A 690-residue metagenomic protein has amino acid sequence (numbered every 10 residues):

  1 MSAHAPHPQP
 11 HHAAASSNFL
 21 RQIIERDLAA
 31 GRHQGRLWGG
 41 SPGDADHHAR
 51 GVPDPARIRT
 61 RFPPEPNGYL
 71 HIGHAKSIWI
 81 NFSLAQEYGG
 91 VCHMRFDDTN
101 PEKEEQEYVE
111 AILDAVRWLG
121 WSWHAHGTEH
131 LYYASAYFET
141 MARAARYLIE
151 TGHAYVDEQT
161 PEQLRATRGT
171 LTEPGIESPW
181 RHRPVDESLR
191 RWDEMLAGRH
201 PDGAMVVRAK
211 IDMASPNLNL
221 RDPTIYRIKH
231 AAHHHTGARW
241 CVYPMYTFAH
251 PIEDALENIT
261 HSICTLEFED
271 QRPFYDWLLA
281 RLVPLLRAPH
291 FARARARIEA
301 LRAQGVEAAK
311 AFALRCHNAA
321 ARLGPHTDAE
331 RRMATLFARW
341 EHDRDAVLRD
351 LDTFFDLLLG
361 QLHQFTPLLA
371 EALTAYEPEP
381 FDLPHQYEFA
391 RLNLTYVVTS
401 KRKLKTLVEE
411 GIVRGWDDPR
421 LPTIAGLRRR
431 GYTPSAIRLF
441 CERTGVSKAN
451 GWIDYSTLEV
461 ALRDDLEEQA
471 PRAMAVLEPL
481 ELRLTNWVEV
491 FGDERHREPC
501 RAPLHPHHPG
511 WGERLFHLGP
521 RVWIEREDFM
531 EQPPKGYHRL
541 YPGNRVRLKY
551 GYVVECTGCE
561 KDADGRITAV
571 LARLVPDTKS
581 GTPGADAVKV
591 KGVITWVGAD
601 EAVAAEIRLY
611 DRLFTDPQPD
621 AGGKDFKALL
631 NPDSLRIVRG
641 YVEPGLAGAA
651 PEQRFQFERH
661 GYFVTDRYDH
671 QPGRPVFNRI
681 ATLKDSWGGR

Functional and structural regions predicted by a protein language model:
S16-I24, H33-E110, A232-L266: N-terminal catalytic cores of NTP/NDP-binding nucleotidyl/phosphoryl-transfer enzymes
P66, R95-K103, T128-E139, E162 (+5 more regions): Conserved short loop/turn motifs at secondary-structure junctions
M94, N100, Q106, Y133 (+9 more regions): Active-site cores that bind ATP or allylic diphosphates and position pyrophosphate for catalysis
V109-Y133: A glycine-rich helix N-cap at a beta->alpha junction
A111-W118, N393-R414: Flexible glycine/proline-rich, aromatic-decorated loop/lid segments
A288, F440-N450, Y455-R690: Substrate/cofactor-recognition hotspot
A288-L373: Long intrinsically disordered, low-complexity regions that are acidic and Ser/Thr-rich
V397-K403, I424-E442: Core structural elements
